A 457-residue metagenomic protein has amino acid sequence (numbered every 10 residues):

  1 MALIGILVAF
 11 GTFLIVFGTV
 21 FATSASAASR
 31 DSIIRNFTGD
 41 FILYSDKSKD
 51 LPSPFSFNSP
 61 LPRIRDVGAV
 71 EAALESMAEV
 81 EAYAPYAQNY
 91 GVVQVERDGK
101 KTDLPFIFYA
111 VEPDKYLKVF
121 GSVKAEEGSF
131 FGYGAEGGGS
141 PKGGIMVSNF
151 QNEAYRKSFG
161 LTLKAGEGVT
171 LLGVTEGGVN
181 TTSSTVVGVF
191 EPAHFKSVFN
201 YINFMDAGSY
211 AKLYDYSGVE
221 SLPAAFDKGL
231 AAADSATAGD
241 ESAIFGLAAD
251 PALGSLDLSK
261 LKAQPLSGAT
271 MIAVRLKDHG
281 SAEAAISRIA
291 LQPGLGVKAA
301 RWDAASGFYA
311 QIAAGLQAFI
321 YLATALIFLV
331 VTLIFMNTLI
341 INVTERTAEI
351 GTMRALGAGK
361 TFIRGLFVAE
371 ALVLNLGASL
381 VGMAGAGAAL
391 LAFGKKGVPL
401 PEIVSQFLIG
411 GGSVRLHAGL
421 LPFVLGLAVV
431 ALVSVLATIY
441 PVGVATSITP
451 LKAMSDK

Functional and structural regions predicted by a protein language model:
L3-L14, Q317-N337, A371-G382, P422 (+2 more regions): Alpha-helical transmembrane segments of integral membrane proteins
F13-K49: Alpha-helical transmembrane segments
L14, T19-A22, T332-I350, L436-G443 (+1 more regions): Membrane-embedded alpha-helices of multi-pass transport/permease systems
F21, A25, I286-V330, T344: Peri-transmembrane interface segments
D46, S53-S56, P62-Q264: A structural signal for hydrophobic secondary-structure junctions, strongest on transmembrane helix-loop-helix units
I340, E349-F393: Transmembrane alpha-helical interface segments in multi-pass membrane proteins
L380-G426, I439, G443-S447: Short helix-loop junctions at transmembrane helix boundaries
G443-K457: Short cytosolic juxtamembrane segments of multi-pass membrane proteins
